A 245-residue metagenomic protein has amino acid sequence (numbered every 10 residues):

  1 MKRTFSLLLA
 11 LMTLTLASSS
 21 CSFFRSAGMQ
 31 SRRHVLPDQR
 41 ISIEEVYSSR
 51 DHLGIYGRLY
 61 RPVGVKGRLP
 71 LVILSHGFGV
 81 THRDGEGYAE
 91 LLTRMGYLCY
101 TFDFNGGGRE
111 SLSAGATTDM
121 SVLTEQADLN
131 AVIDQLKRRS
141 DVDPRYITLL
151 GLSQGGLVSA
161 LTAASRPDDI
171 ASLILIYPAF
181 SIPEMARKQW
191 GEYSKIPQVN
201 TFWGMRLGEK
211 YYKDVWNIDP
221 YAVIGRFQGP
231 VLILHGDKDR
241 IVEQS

Functional and structural regions predicted by a protein language model:
A27-G64: N-terminal cap/lid segment of alpha/beta-hydrolase-fold proteins
R68-G77: Short beta-strand element of the alpha/beta-hydrolase
F78-E90: The serine-hydrolase catalytic nucleophile loop
D84, D119-S140: Alpha/beta-hydrolase active-site loop
L92-L112: Conserved alpha/beta-hydrolase
L161-K210: Hydrolase active-site cap/lid region
F227, I233-H235, D239: Short beta-strand/loop motif that positions the catalytic acidic residue of the alpha/beta-hydrolase fold
R240-S245: Conserved alpha/beta-hydrolase "acid-adjacent" motif
